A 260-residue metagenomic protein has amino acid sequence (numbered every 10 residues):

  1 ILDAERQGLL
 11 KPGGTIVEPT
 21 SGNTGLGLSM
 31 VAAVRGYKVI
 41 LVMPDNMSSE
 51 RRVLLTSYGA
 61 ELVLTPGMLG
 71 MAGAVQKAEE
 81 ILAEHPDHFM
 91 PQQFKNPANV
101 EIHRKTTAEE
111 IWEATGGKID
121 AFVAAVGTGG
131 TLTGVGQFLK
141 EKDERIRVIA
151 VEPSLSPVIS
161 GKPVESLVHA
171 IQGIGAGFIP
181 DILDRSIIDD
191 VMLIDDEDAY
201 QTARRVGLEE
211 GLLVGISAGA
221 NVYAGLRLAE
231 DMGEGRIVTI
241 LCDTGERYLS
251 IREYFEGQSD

Functional and structural regions predicted by a protein language model:
I1-D260: PLP-dependent amino-acid enzyme catalytic core
